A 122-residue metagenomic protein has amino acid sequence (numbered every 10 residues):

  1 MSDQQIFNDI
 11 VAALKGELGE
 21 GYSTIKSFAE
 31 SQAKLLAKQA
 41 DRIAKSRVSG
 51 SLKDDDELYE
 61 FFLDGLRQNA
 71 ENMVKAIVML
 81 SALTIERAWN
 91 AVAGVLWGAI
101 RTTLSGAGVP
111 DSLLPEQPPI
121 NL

Functional and structural regions predicted by a protein language model:
M1-L122: Cationic, hydrophobic amphipathic alpha-helical membrane-interacting segments
